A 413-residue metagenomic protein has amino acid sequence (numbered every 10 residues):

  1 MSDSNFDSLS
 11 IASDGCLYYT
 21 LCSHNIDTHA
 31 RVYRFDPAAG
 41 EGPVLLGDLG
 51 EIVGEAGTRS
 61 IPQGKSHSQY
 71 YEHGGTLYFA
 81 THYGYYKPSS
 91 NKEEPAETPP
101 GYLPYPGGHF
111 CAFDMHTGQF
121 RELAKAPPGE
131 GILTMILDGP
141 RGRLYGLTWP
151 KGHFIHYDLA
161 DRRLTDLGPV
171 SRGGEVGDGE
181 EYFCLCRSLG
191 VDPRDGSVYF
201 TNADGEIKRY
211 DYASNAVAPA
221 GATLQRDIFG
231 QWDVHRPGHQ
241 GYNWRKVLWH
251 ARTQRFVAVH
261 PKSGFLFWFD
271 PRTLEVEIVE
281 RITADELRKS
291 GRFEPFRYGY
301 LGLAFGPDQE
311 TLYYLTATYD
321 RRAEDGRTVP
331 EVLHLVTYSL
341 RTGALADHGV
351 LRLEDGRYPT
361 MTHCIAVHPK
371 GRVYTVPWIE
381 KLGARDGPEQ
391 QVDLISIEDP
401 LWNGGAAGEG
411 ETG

Functional and structural regions predicted by a protein language model:
M1-A30: Beta-strand-rich domains and repeat architectures in extracellular enzymes and scaffolds, especially beta-propellers
M1-S8, T58-E72, I132, G179-G190 (+3 more regions): Signature of short aromatic-glycine-proline-rich micro-motifs recurring in repeat-based ectodomains
I11-D14, E72-G74, D138-R141, V191-D195 (+3 more regions): Residue-level detector of Asp-centered blade-edge/turn motifs that repeat once per structural unit in beta-propeller
C22-I26, F79-Y105, Y314-V332, I379-Q390: Short, conserved, GDST-rich strand-edge loop motifs in beta-rich repeat architectures
V32-A39, A96-H116, H156, L266 (+3 more regions): Beta-propeller blade signature
L45-P62, Q119-E130, L167-E181, A220-H239 (+2 more regions): Surface-exposed loop and turn segments in beta-propeller and other repeat-based domains that flank or scaffold
A258-G264, S290-L340: Loop/turn-rich, solvent-exposed surfaces of beta-rich toroidal or solenoidal domains
P359-G413: Blade-level signature of beta-propeller repeat domains, shared across WD40, Kelch, NHL, RCC1 and BNR/Asp-box propellers
